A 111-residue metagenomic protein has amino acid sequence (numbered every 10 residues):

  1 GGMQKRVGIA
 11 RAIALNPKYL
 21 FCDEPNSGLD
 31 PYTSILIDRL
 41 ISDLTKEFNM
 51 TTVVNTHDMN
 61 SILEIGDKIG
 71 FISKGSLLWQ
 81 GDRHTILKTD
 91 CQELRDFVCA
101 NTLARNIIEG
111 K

Functional and structural regions predicted by a protein language model:
A14-K18: A short, proline-enriched helix->beta-strand linker immediately N-terminal to the Walker B motif in ABC-type P-loop
L20-D23: Catalytic Walker B motif of ABC-type/P-loop ATPase nucleotide-binding domains
P31-T33: Helix N-cap at the start of a conserved alpha-helix in ABC-type nucleotide-binding domains
T56-H57: H-loop/switch region of ABC-family ATPase nucleotide-binding domains
I62-E64: A short, surface-exposed alpha-helical micro-motif characterized by mixed small hydrophobic and charged/polar residues
L87-K111: C-terminal boundary and immediately downstream tail of ABC-type ATPase nucleotide-binding domains
